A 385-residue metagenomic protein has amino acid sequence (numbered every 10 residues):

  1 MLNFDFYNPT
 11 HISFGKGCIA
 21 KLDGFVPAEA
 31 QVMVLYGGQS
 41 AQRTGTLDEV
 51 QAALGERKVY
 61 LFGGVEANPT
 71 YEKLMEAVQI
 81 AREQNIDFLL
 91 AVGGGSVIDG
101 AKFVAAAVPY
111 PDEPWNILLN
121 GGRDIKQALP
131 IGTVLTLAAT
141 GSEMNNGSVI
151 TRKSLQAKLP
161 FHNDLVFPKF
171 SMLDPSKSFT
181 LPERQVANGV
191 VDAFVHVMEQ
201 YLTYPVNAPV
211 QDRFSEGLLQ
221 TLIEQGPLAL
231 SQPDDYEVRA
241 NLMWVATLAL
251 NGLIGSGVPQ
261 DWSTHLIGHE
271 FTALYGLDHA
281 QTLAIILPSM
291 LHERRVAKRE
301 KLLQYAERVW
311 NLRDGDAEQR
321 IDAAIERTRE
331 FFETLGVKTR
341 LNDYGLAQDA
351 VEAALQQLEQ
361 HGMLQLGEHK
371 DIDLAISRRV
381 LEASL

Functional and structural regions predicted by a protein language model:
M1-F88, L341-N342: ATP/NTP phosphate-donor binding region
T10, A20, Y110-V210, Q304: A glycine/threonine-rich phosphate-anchoring loop and its flanking beta-alpha core in nucleotide/phosphate-binding
V78, V97-P111, M144-N145: Short Gly/Thr/Asp-enriched flexible loops that form oxyanion-binding sites at enzyme active sites
I86-K102, T136-S142, L274-L277: Glycine/serine-rich anion-binding loops at beta->alpha junctions that coordinate negatively charged ligand groups
F194-M198, R239-L250, L287, T328 (+3 more regions): Short alpha-helical scaffolding segments that buttress acidic/His motifs in well-ordered protein cores
Q200, Y204-R327: Active-site segments that bind and position negatively charged phosphate/pyrophosphate groups
L302, V309-L385: C-terminal charged capping/lid subdomain of soluble metabolic enzymes
